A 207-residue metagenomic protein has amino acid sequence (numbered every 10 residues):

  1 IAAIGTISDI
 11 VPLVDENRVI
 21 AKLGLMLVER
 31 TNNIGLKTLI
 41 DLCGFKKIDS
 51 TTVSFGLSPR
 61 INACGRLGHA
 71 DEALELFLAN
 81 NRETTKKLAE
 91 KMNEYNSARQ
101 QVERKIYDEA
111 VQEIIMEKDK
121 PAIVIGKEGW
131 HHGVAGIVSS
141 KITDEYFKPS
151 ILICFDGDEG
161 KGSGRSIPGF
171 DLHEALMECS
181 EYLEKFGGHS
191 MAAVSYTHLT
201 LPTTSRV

Functional and structural regions predicted by a protein language model:
I1-Y196: Hydrophobic helix-and-loop "lid/oligomerization" segment in the mid-to-C-terminal part of catalytic domains
T197-T203: Conserved small/polar residues in nucleotide/adenosyl-binding loops
